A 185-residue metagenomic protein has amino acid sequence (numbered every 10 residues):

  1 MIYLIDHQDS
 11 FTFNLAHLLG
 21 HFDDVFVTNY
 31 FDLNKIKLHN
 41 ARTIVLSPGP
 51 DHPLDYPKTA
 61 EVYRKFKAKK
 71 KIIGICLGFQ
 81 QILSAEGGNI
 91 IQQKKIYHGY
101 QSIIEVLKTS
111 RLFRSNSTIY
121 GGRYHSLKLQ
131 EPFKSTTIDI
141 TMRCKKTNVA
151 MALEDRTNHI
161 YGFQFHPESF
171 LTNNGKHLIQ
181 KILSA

Functional and structural regions predicted by a protein language model:
I2-G74, E86, L171: Flexible gly/pro-rich beta->alpha loop and the following alpha-helix that scaffold active-site loops
F22, N40, A68-K69, T118 (+3 more regions): Structured helix-beta-strand junction loops
N29-Y30, Q92, R123: Short loop/edge segments at beta-strand edges and connector loops that shape dinucleotide/nucleotide cofactor-binding
T43-F113, Y120, I179: Cysteine-nucleophile active-site neighborhood
C76, H125, H166: Histidine-centered divalent metal-coordination motifs
Q101-I103, A150-A152, G162: Conserved hydrophobic/aromatic beta-strand scaffold that supports enzyme active sites
S110-N158: Catalytic beta-strand/loop cores that center a nucleophilic Ser/Cys/Thr and support acyl-enzyme chemistry
F170-A185: Acyltransferase
